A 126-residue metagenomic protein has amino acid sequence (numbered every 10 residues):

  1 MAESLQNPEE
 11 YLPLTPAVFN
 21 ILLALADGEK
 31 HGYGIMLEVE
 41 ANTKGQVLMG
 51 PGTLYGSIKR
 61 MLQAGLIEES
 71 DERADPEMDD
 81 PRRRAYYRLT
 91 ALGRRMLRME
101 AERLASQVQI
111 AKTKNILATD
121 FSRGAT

Functional and structural regions predicted by a protein language model:
M1-E10: Short, Lys/Arg-enriched N-terminal segment that forms or immediately precedes the first helix of a structured domain
A2, L92-T126: Amphipathic alpha-helical dimerization/coiled-coil segments that flank or bridge DNA-binding/regulatory modules
E9-T53: N-terminal helix-turn-helix DNA-binding core of bacterial DNA-binding proteins
P13, D79-R83: A generic structural micro-feature
L54-M61: Basic amphipathic alpha-helical segments that dock to polyanions
A64-D80, R88: Beta-hairpin "wing" of winged helix-turn-helix
